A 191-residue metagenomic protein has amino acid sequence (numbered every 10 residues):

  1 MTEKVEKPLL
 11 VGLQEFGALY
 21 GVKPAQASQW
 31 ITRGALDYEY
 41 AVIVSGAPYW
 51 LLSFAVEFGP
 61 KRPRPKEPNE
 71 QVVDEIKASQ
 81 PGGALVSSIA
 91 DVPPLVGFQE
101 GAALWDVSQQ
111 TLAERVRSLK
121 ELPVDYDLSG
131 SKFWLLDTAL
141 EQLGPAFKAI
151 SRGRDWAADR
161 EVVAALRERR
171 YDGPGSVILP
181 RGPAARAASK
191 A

Functional and structural regions predicted by a protein language model:
M1-P8, A47, L51-F58, K190: Hydrophobic, helix-prone linear segments
M1-W30, G83-E114: Polyanion-binding surface elements
Y20-Y49, D106-K132: Major-groove DNA-recognition helix of helix-turn-helix-type DNA-binding domains
D37-P65, Q71, P123-I150: Short helix-start
K61-P94, F98: Surface-exposed beta-loop interaction hotspot
A102-L104, Q110-P183: Structured core of small recognition/catalytic domains
A184-A185, S189-A191: Non-transmembrane "mature" sequence context
